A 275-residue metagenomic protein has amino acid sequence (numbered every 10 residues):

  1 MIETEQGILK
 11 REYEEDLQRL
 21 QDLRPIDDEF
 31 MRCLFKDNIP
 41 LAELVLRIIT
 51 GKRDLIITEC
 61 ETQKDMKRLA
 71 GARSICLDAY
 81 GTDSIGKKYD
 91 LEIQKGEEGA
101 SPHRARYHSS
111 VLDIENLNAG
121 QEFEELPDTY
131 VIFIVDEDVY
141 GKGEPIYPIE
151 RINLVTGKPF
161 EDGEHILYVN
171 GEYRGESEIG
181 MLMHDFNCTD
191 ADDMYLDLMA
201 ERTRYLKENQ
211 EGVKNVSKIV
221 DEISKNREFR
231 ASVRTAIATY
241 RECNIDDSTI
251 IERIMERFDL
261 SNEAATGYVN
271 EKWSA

Functional and structural regions predicted by a protein language model:
M1-H165, G175-S177: Accessory alpha/beta interaction modules
I2-Q21, S84, Y89-Q94, R174 (+1 more regions): Short, charged alpha-helical interaction segments and adjacent helix-coil junctions
Y168: Short hydrophobic beta-strand segments that form the core of ligand-binding sensory/regulatory domains
